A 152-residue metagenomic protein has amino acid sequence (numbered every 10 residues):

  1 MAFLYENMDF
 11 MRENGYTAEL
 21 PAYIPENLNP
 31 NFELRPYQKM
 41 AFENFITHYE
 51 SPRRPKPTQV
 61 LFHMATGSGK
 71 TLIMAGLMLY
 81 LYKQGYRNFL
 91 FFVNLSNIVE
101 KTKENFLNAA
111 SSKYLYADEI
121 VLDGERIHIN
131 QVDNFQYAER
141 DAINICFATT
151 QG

Functional and structural regions predicted by a protein language model:
M1-G152: RecA-like P-loop NTPase motor core of helicase/translocase proteins
